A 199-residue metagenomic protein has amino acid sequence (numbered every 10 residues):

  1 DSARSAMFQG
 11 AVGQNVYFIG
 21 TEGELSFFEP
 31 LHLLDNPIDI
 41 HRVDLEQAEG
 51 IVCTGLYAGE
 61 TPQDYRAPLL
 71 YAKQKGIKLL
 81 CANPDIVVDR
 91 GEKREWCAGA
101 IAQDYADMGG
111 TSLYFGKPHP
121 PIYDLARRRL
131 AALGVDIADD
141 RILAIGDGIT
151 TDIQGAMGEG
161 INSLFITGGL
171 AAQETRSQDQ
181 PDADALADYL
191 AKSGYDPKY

Functional and structural regions predicted by a protein language model:
S2-Y199: Asp-based, Mg2+/Mn2+-dependent phosphohydrolase catalytic module
